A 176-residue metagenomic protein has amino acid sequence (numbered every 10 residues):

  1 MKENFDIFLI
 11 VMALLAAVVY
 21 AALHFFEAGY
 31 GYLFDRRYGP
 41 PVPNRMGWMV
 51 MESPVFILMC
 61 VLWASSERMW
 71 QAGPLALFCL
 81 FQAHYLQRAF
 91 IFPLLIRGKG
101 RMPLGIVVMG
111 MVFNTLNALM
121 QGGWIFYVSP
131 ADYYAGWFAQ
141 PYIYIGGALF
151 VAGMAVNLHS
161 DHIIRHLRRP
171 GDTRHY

Functional and structural regions predicted by a protein language model:
M1-Y176: Membrane-anchoring alpha-helices and their flanking helix-loop junctions
